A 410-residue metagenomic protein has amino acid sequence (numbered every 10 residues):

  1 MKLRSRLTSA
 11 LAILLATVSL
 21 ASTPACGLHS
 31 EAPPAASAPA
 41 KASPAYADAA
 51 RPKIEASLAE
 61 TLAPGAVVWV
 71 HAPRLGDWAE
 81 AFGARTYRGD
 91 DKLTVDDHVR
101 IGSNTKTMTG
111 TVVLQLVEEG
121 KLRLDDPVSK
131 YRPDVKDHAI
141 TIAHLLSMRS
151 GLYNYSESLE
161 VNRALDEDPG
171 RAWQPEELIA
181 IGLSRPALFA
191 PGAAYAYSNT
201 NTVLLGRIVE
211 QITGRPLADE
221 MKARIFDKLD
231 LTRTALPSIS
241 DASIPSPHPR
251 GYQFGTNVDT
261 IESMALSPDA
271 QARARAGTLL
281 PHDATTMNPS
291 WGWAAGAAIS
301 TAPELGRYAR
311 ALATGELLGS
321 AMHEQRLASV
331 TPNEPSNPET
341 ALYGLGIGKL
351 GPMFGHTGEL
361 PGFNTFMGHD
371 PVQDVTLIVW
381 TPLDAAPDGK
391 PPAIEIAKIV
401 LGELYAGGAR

Functional and structural regions predicted by a protein language model:
K2-L14: Bacterial N-terminal signal peptides that target proteins for export
L11-T23: Bacterial N-terminal signal peptides
G27-H29: Bacterial signal peptide processing site
P44-V99, K121-R123: Short, conserved catalytic-motif segment at the N-terminal edge
T61-G65, R88-L145, F189-S198, W293 (+1 more regions): Short active-site loop at a secondary-structure junction that contains or immediately precedes the catalytic residue(s)
G83, E334-P371, I378-T381, P387: Short, Gly/Ser/Thr-enriched beta-strand-loop segments that form substrate-interacting elements of hydrolase/peptidase
A139-M353: Short, surface-exposed loop or secondary-structure junction motifs that flank catalytic or metal-binding residues
T331, T340, A386-R410: Short, gly/Ser/Thr-rich active-site loops of penicillin-recognizing serine hydrolases
